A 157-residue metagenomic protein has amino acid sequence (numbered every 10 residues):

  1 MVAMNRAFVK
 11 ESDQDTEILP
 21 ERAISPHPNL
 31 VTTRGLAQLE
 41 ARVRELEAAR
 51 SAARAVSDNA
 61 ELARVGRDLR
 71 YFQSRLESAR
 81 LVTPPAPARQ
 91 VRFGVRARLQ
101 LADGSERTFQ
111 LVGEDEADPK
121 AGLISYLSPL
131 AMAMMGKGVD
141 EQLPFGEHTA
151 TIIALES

Functional and structural regions predicted by a protein language model:
M1-R75: Helix-rich terminal scaffold detector
E45-A48, S78, M132-V139: Short, intrinsically disordered, mixed-charge
R54-S57, V82-A86: Short helix-to-loop capping/linker segments positioned immediately adjacent to catalytic or ligand/cofactor-binding
S74-T83: Interdomain regulatory linker/hinge segments that flank or connect interaction modules in polarity/junction/synaptic
T83-A150: Non-DNA-binding regulatory cores of transcription-related proteins, predominantly C-terminal effector-binding
E114, A154-S157: Short, compositionally biased
